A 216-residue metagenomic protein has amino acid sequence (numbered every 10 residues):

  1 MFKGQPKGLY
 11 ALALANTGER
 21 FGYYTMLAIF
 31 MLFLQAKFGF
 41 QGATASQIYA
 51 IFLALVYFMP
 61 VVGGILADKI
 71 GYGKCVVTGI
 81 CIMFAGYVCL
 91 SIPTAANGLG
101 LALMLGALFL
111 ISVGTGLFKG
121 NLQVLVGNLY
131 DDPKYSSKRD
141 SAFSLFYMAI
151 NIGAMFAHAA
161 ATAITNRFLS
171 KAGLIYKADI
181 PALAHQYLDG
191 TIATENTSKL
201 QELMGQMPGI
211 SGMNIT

Functional and structural regions predicted by a protein language model:
M1-N16, R20: Cytosolic juxtamembrane N-terminal segment immediately preceding the first transmembrane helix of multi-pass
T17, G86, L99-N121: Hydrophobic core of transmembrane alpha-helices in multi-pass small-molecule transporters, especially MFS/SLC-type
M26-T44, I48, N166: Short amphipathic helix-loop junctions that connect adjacent transmembrane helices in Major Facilitator Superfamily/SLC
Q47-D68, M155-A157: Central cavity-lining transmembrane alpha-helices of secondary-active solute carriers, predominantly the Major
V56, K138-S170, A182-D189, A193-T197 (+1 more regions): Glycine-rich segments within core transmembrane alpha-helices of 12-TM secondary carriers
K69-M83, S137: Cytoplasmic membrane-interface "Motif A"-like loop-to-helix N-cap segments of 12-TM Major Facilitator Superfamily
G79-L99: C-terminal ends and interior cores of transmembrane alpha-helices in multi-pass membrane transporters/permeases
